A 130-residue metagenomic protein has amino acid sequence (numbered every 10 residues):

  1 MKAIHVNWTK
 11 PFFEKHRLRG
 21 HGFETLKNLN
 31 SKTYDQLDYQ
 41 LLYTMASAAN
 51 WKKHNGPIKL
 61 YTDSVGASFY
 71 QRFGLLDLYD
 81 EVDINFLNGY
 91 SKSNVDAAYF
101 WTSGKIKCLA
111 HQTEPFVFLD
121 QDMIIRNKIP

Functional and structural regions predicted by a protein language model:
M1-S91: N-terminal anchoring/stem segment of glycosyltransferases
L37-Y39, L87-N88, V95-A98, V117-D120: A short linear-motif detector with a strong N-terminal bias
T44, T102-K105, I125: Amphipathic coiled-coil/heptad-repeat helices and related helical stalk/stem segments that mediate oligomerization
Y70-G74, D96, K128-I129: Short, conserved acidic/polar surface loops in the N-terminal third of protein domains
V95-H111: Short phosphate-binding loop-to-helix
K107-P130: GT-A fold catalytic core of metal-dependent nucleotide-sugar glycosyltransferases, centered on the diacidic
